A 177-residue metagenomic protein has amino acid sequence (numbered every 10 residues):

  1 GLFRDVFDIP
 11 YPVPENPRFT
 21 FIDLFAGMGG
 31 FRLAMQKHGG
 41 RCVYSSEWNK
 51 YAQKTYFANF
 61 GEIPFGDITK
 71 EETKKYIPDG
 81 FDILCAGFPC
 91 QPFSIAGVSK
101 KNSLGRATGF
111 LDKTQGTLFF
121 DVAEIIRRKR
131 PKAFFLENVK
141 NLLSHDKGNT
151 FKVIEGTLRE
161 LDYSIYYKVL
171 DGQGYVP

Functional and structural regions predicted by a protein language model:
G1-W48, A52, N59: S-adenosyl-L-methionine
D8, I68-E71, L170-Q173: Short alpha-helical segments and helix-capping/turn motifs at coil-helix boundaries
R18, I22, C42, E62 (+3 more regions): The start of beta-strands in P-loop NTPase/AAA+ ATPase cores
F21-F31, M35, I68, P78-K101 (+1 more regions): Conserved proline-anchored active-site loop of SAM-dependent methyltransferases that bridges a beta-strand
L33-K37, A58, E124-R127, G156: Short, well-ordered alpha-helices that flank and scaffold nucleotide-derived cofactor binding pockets
K50-T55, P92, L118: Conserved short alpha-helix immediately C-terminal to the canonical SAM/SAH-binding motif I of Rossmann-like
Q53-P78: S-adenosyl-L-methionine
K74-F81, I95-P177: Class I S-adenosyl-L-methionine
